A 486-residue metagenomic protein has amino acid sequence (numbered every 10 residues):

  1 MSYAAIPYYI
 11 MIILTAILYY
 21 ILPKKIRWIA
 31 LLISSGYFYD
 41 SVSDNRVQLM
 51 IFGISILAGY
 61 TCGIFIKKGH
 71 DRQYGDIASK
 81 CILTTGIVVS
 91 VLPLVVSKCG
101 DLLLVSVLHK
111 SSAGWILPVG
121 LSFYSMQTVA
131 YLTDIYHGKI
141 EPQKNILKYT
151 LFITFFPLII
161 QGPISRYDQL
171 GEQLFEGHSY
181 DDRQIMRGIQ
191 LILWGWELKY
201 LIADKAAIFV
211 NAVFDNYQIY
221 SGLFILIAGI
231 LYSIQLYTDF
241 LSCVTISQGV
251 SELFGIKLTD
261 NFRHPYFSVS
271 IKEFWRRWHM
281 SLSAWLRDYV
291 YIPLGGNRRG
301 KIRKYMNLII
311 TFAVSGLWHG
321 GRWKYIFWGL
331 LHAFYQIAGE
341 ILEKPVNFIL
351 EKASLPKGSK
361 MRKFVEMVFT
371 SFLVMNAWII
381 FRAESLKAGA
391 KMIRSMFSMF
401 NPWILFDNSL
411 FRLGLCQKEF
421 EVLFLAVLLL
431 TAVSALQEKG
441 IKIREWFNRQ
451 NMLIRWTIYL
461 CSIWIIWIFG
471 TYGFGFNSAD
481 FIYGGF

Functional and structural regions predicted by a protein language model:
M1-T431, A435-G485: Membrane-embedded transmembrane alpha-helical bundles that form the catalytic cores of multi-pass lipid-modifying
